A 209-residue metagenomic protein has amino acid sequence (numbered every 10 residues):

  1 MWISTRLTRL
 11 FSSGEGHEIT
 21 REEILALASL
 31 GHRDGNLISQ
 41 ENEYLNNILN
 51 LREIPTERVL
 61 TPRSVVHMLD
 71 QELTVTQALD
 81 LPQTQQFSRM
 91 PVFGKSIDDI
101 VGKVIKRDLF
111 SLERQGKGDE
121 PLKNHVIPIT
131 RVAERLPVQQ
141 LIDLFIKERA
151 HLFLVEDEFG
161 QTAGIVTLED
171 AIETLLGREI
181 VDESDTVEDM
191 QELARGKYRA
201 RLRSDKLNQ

Functional and structural regions predicted by a protein language model:
T5-Q209: Cytosolic regulatory modules rich in charged/polar residues
